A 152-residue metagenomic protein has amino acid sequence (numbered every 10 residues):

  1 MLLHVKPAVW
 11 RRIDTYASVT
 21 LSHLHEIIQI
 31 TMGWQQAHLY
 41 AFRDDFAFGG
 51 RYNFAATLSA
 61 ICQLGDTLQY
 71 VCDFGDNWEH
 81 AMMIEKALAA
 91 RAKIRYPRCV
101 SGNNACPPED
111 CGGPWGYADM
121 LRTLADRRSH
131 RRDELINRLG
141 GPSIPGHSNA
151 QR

Functional and structural regions predicted by a protein language model:
M1-R152: Short linear regulatory motifs enriched in tryptophan with gly/pro/ser
